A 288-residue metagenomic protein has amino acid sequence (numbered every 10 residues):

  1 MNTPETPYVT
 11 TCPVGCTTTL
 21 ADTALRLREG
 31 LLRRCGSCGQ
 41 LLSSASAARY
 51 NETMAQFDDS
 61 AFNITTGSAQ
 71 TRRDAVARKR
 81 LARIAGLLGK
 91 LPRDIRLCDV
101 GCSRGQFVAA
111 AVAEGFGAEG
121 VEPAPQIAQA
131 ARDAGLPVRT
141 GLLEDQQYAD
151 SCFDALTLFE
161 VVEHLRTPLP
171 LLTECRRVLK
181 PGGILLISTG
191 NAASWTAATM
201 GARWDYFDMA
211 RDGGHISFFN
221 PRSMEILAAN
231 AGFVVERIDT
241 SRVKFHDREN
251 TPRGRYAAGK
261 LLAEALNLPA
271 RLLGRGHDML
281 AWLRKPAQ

Functional and structural regions predicted by a protein language model:
M1-F159, L169-L172, D239-V243, R248-Y256 (+4 more regions): Conserved N-terminal segment of class I S-adenosyl-L-methionine
A110, E114, E174, V178 (+1 more regions): Alpha-helical structural signal in soluble globular domains
E160, H164: A short His-aromatic
R166-P170, A197: Short N-terminal helix/helix-N-cap motif within the alpha/beta-hydrolase-1
L169-I184: A short glycine-rich, Lys/Arg-flanked "PGG" loop and its adjoining helix->strand segment in the class I
S188-S217, R222-L227, V243: Short, glycine-/aromatic-enriched active-site segment of Class I SAM-dependent methyltransferases
P221-E249: Substrate-binding/catalytic lobe of Class I Rossmann-like enzymes that use SAM or dcSAM, i.e., the mid-to-C-terminal
